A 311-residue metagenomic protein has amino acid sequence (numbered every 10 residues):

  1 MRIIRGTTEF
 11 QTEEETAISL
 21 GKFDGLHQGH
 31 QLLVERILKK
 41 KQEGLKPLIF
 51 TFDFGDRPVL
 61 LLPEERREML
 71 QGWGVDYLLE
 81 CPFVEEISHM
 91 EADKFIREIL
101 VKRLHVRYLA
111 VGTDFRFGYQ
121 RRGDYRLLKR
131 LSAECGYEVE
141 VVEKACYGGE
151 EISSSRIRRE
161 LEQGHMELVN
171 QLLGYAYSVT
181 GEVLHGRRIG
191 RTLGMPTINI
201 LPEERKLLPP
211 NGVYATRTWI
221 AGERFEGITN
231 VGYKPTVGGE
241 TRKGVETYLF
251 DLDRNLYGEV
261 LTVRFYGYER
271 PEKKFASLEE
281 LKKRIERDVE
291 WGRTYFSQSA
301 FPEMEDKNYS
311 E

Functional and structural regions predicted by a protein language model:
M1-I3, E15-T16: Extreme N-terminal starter segment of soluble prokaryotic enzymes
R2-T8, L79: Short acidic-hydrophobic, aromatic-tinged amphipathic segments that line or gate anion-handling sites
T8-E64, E68: N-terminal catalytic cores of NTP/NDP-binding nucleotidyl/phosphoryl-transfer enzymes
S19-L20, F50-F52, L79-P82, Y108-T113 (+1 more regions): Short beta-strands and strand-loop turn motifs
R57-P58, I87-H89: Acidic-and-aromatic substrate-binding clefts and catalytic sites of carbohydrate-active enzymes
R66-P82: A glycine-rich helix N-cap at a beta->alpha junction
H89-P196, W219, A276-E280: Classical nucleotidyltransferase
G186-E311: Phosphate/ribose-recognition catalytic cores of enzymes acting on nucleotide-derived substrates
